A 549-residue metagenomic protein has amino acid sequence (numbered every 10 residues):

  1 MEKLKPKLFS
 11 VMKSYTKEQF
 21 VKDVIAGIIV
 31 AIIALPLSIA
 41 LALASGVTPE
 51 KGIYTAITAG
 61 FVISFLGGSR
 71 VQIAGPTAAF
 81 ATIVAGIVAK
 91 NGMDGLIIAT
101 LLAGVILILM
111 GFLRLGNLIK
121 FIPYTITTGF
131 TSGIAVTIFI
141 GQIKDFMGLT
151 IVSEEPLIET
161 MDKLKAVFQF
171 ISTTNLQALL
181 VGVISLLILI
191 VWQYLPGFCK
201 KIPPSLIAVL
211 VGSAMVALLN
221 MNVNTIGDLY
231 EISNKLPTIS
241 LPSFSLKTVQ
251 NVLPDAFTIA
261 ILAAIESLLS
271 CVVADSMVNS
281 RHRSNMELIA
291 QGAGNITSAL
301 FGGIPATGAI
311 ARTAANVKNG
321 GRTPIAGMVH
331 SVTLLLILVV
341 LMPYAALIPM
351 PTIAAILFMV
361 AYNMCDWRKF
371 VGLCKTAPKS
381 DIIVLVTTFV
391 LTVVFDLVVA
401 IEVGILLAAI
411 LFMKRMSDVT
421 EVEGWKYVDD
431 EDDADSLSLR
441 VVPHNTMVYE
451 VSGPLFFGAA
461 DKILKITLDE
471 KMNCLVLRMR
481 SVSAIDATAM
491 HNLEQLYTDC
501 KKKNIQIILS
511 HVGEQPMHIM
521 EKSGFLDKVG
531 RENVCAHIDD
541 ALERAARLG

Functional and structural regions predicted by a protein language model:
M1-K426: Transmembrane helical cores of multi-pass ion-transport proteins
A26, L186, I190, D461 (+3 more regions): Short, contiguous clusters of charged residues that form electrostatic/catalytic patches at enzyme active sites, used
A74, L509-S510, C535: Active-site-adjacent beta-strand anchor residues
N363-K528, A546-G549: The feature marks cytosolic C-terminal regulatory regions of anion transporters and related permeases
K528-R544: Short acidic-hydrophobic, aromatic-tinged amphipathic segments that line or gate anion-handling sites
